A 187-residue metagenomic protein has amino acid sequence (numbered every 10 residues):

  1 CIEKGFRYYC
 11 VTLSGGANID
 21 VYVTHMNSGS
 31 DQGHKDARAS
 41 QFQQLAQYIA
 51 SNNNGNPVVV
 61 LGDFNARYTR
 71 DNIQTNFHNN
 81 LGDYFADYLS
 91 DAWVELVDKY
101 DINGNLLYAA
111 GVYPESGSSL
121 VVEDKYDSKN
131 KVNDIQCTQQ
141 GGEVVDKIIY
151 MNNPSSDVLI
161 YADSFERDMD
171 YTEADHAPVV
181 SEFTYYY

Functional and structural regions predicted by a protein language model:
C1, G33-A37, G141: Extracytoplasmic/periplasmic, Sec-exported soluble proteins
C1-N27, A162-D163, R167-Y171: Structured beta-strand-rich core segments of catalytic domains in phosphoester-bond hydrolases
G5-Y22, H34-H78: His/acidic metal-ligating clusters that form di-metal
A50-V59, A66-Y187: Metal-dependent phosphoester-hydrolase catalytic domains
